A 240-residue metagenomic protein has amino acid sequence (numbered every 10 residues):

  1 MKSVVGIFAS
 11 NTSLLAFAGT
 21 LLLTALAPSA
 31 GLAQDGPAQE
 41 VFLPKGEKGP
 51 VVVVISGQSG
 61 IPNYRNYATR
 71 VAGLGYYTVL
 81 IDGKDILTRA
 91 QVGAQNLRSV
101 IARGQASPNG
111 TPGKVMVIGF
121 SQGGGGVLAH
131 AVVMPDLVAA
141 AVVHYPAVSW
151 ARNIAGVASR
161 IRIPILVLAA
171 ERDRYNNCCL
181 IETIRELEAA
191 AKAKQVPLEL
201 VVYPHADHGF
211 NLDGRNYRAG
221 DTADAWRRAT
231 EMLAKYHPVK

Functional and structural regions predicted by a protein language model:
K48-G57: Short beta-strand element of the alpha/beta-hydrolase
N63-I81: Short amphipathic alpha-helix adjacent to the substrate-entry channel of hydrolases
A72-G73, R172-E199, A206: Active-site-adjacent alpha-helix of alpha/beta-hydrolase-fold enzymes
L87-P108: Alpha/beta-hydrolase active-site loop
N109-S121: Alpha/beta-hydrolase fold nucleophile elbow
G124-P135, A141: Short glycine-enriched nucleophile-adjacent loop and the immediately C-terminal alpha-helix near the catalytic center
I161, V167-A169: Short beta-strand/loop motif that positions the catalytic acidic residue of the alpha/beta-hydrolase fold
K194-K240: C-terminal catalytic histidine-bearing segment of alpha/beta-hydrolase fold enzymes
